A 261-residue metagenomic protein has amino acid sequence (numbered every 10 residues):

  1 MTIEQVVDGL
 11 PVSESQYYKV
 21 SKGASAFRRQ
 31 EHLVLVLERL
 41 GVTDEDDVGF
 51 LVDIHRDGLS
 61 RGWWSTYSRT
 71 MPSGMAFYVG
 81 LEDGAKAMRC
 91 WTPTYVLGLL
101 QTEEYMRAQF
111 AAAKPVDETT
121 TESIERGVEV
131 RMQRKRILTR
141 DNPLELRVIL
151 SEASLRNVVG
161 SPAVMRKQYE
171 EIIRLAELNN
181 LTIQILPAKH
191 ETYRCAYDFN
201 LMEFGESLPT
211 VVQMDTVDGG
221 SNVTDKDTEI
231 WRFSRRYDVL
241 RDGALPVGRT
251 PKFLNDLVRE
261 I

Functional and structural regions predicted by a protein language model:
M1, V12, L181: Short glycine/serine/threonine/alanine-rich loop segments
I3-G9, K22, A26-R156, D225 (+1 more regions): Interdomain hinge/linker segments and adjacent boundary elements that couple functional modules
E4, E14-S15: Key DNA-contact positions within bacterial/archaeal DNA-binding proteins
S15, R56, C195: Short Asp/Glu-rich motifs
Q16, Q30-V34, V211-T216: Short acidic (Asp/Glu) and glycine-rich catalytic loops that position anionic groups and cofactors
K19: Base-recognition residues in the alpha-helical recognition helix of bacterial helix-turn-helix
N142, I149, R156-I261: C-terminal regulatory/effector modules of DNA-binding transcriptional regulators
